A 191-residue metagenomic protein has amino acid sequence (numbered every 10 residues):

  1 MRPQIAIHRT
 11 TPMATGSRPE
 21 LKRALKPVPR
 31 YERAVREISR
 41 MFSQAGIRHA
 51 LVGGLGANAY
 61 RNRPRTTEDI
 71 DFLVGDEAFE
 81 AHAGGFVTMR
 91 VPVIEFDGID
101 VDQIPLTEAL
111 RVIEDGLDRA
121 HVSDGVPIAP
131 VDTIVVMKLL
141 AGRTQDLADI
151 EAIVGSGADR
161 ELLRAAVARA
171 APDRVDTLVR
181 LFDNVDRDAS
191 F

Functional and structural regions predicted by a protein language model:
M1-F191: Compositionally biased terminal segments of proteins
